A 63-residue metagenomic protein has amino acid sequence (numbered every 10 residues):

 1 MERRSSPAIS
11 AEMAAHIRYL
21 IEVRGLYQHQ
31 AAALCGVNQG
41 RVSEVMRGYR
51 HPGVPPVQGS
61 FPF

Functional and structural regions predicted by a protein language model:
M1-P7: Short, Lys/Arg-enriched N-terminal segment that forms or immediately precedes the first helix of a structured domain
I9-L26: Short, amphipathic alpha-helical "recognition" segments used to contact nucleic acids or chromatin
Q30-A33: Short alpha-helical "recognition helix" segments of helix-turn-helix
M46: DNA major-groove recognition helix of helix-turn-helix
Y49: DNA major-groove recognition helices of helix-turn-helix
P52-F63: Short Lys/Arg-enriched helix C-cap and helix-to-coil transition segments that create basic nucleic-acid-contact patches
